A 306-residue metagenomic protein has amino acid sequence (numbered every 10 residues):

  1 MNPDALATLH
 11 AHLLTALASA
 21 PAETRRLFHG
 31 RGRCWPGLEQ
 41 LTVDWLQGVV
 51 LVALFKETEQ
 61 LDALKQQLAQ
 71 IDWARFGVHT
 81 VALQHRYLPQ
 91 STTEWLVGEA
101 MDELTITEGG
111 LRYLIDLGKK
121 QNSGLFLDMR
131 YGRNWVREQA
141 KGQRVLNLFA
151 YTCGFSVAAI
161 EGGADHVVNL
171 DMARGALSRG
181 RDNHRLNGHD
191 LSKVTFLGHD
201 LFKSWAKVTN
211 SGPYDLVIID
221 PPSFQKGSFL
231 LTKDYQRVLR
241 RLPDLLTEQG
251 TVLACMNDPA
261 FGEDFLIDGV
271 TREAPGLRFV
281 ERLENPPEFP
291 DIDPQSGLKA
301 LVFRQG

Functional and structural regions predicted by a protein language model:
M1-Q47: Non-catalytic accessory regions of SAM-dependent methyltransferases
G30, C34-G37, L41-D44, Q60-F126 (+1 more regions): Non-catalytic substrate-recognition/targeting regions of SAM-dependent transferases
G142-Y151: Conserved class I S-adenosyl-L-methionine
T152-A164: Conserved SAM-binding loop of SAM-dependent methyltransferases across substrates and taxa, primarily the Class I
H166-D171: Conserved SAM-binding motif I beta-strand of class I
M172-I218: S-adenosyl-L-methionine
L201-P275, L283: S-adenosylmethionine
L266-G306: Class I S-adenosyl-L-methionine
